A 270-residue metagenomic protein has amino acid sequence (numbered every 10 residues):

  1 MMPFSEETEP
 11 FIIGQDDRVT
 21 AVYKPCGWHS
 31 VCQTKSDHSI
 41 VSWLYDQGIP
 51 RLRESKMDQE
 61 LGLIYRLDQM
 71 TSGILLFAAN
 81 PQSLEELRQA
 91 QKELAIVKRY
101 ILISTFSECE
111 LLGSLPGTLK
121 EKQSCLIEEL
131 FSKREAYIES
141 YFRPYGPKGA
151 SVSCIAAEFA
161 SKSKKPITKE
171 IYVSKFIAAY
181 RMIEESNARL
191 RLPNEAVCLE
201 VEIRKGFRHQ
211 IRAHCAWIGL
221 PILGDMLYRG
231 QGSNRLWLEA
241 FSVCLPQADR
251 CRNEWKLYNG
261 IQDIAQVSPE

Functional and structural regions predicted by a protein language model:
M1-E270: RNA pseudouridine synthases
